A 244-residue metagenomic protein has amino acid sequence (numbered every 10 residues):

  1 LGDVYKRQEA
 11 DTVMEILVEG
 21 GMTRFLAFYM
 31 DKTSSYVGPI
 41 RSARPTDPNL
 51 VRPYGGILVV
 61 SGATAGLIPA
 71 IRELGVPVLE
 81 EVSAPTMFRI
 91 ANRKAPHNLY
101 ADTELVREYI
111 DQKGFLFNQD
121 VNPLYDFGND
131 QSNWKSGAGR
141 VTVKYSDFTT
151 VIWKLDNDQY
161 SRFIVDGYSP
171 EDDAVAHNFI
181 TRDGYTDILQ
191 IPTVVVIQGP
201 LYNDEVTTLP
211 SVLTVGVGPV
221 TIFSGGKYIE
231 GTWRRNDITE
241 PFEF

Functional and structural regions predicted by a protein language model:
D3-T12, E19-E243: A surface/extracellular/periplasmic glyco- and lipid-processing/surface-interacting theme
